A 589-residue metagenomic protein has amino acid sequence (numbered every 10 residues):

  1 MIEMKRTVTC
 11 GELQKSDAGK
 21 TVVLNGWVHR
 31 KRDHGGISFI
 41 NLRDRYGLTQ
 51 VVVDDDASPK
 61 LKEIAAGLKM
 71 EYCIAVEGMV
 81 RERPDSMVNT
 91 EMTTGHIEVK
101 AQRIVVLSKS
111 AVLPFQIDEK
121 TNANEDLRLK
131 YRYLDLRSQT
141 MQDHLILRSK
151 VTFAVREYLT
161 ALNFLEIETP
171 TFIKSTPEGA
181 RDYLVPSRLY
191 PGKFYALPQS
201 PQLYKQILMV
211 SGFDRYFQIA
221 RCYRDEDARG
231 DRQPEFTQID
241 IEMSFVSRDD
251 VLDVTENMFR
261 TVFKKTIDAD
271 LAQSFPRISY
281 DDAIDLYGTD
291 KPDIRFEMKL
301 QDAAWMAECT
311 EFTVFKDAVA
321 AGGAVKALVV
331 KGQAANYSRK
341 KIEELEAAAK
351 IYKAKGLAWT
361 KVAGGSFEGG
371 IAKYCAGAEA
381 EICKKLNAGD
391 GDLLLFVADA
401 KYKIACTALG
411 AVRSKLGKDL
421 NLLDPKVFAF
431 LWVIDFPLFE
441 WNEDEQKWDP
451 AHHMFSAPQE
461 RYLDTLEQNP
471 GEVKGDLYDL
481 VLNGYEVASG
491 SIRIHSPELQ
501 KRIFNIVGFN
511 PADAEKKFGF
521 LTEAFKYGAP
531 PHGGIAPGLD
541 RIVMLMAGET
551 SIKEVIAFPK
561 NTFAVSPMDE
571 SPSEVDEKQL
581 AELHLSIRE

Functional and structural regions predicted by a protein language model:
M1-E589: Class II aminoacyl-tRNA synthetase catalytic cores and aaRS-like
